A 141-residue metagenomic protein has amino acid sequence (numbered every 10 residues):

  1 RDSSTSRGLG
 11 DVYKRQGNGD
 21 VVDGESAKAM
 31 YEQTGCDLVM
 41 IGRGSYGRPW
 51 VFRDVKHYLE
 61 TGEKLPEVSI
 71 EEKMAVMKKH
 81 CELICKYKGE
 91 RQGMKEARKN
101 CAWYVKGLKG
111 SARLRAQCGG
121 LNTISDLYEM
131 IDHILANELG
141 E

Functional and structural regions predicted by a protein language model:
R1-Y13: Single conserved hydrophobic/aromatic residue that forms the stacking wall/gate of nucleotide- or nucleobase-binding
D11, R15-G17, V21-E141: Alpha/beta catalytic cores of nucleotide-metabolism and tRNA/nucleoside-modifying enzymes
